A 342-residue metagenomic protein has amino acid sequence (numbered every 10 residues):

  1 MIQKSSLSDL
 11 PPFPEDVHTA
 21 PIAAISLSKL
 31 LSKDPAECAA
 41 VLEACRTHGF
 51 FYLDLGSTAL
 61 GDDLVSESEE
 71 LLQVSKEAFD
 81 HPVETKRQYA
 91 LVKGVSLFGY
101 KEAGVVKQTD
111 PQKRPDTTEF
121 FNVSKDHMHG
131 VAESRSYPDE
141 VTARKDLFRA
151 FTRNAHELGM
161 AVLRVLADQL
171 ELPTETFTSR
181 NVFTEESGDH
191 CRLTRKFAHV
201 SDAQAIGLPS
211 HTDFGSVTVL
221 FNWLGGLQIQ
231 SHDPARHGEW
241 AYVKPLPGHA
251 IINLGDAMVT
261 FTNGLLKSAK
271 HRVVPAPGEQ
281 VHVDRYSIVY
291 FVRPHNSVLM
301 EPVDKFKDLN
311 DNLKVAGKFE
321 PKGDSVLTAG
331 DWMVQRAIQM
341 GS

Functional and structural regions predicted by a protein language model:
M1-S342: Peripheral, non-catalytic segments flanking oxidoreductase cores
